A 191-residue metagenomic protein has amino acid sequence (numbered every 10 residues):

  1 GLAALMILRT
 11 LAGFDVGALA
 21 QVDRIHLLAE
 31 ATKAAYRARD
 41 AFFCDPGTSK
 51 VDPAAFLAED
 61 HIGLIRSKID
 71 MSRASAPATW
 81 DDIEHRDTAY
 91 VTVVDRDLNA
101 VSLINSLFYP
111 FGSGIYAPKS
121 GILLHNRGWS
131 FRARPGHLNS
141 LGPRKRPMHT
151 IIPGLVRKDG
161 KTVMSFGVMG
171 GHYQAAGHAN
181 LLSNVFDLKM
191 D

Functional and structural regions predicted by a protein language model:
G1-L5, D87, A117, G171-A179: Short alpha-helical patches at coil-to-helix transitions and adjacent helical residues in well-structured domains
G1-T10, T92, A100-I104, T162-M169: Short, well-ordered beta-strand elements
A3-A4, R24, L28-A31, H61 (+3 more regions): Stable alpha-helical elements in mature extracytoplasmic
I7, A35, L98, L155 (+1 more regions): Hydrophobic, well-ordered secondary-structure elements that form the walls of internal hydrophobic environments
R9-A12, V168-M190: Alpha-helical support elements that line or immediately flank enzyme active sites and cofactor-binding pockets
F14-L107, K119-S120, R127: Internal maturation/activation junctions in enzymes
V16-A20, G136-L141, M164-G167, A179-S183: Short beta-alpha connecting loops at secondary-structure transitions that line or flank enzyme active sites
N99-M164, A175, L188: Active-site rim segments in enzyme catalytic domains, especially the processed small/beta chain of N-terminal
